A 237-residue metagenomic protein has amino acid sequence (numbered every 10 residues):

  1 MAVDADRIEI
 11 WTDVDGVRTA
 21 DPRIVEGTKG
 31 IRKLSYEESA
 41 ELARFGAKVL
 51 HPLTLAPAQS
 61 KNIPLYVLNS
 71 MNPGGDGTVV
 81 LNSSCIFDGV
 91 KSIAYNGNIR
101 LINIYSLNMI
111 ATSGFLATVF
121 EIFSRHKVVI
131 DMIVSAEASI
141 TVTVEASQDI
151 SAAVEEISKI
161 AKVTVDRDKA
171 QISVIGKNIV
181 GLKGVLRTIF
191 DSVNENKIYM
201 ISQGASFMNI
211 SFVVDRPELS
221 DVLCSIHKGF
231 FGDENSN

Functional and structural regions predicted by a protein language model:
M1-A205, N209-N237: C-terminal catalytic "cap/lid" subdomain
